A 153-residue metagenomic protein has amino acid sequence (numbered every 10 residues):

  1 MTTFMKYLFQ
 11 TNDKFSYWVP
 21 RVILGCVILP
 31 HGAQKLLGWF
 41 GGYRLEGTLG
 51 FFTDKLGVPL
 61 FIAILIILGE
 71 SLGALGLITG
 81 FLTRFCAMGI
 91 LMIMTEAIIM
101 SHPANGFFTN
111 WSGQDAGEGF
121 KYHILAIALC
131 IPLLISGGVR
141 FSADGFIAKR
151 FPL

Functional and structural regions predicted by a protein language model:
M1-L37, L60-L68, L72-L153: Extended, low-polarity transmembrane helix blocks
L37-V58, I62: Membrane-interface interhelical connector segments
